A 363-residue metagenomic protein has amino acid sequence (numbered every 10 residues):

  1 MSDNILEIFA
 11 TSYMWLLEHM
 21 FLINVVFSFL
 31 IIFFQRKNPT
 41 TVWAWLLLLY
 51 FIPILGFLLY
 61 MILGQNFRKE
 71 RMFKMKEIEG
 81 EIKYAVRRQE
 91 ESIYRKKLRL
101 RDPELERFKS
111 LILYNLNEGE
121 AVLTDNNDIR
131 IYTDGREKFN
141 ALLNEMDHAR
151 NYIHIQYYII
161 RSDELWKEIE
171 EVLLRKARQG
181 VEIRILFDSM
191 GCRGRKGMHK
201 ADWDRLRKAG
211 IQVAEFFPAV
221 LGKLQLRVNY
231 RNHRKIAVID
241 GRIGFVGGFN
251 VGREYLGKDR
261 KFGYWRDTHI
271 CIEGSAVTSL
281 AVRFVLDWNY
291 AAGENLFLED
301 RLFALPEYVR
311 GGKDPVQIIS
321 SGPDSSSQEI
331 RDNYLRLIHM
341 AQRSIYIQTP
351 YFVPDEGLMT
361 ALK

Functional and structural regions predicted by a protein language model:
M1-R336, M340: N-terminal localization/anchoring segments of enzymes in phospholipid and broader phosphate metabolism
P350-K363: Helical hairpin unit composed of two closely spaced alpha helices linked by a short loop
